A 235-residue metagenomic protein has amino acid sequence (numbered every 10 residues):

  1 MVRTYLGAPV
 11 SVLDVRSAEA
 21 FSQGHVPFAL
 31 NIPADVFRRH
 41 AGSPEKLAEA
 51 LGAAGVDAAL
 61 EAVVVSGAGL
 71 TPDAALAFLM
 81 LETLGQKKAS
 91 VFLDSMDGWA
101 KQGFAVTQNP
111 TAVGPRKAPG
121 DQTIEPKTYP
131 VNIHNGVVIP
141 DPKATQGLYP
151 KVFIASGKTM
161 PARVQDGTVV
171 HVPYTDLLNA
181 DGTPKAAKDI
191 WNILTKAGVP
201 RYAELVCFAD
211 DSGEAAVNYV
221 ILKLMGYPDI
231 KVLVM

Functional and structural regions predicted by a protein language model:
M1-M235: Cytosolic catalytic domains that perform sulfur/thiol-centered chemistry
